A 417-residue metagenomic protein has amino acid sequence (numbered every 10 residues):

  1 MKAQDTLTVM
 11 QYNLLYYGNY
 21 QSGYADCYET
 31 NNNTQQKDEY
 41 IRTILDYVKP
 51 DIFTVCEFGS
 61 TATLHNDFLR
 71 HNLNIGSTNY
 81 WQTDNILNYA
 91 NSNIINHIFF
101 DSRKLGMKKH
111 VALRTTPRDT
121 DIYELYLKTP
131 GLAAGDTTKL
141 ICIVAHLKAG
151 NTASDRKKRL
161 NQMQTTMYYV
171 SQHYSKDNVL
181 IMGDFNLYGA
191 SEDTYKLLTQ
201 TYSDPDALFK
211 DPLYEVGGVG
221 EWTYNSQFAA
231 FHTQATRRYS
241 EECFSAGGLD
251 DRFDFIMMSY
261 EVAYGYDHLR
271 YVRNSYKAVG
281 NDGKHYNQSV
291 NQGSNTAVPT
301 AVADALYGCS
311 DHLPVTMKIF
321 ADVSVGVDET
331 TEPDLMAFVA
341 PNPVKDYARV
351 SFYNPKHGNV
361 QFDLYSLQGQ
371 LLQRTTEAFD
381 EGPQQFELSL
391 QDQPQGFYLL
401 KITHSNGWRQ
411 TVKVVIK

Functional and structural regions predicted by a protein language model:
Q4-S324: Divalent cation-coordinating acidic motifs and surrounding scaffolds that mediate Ca2+/Mg2+/Mn2+/Zn2+-dependent binding
D121, G382-L388: Short strand-edge motifs at loop-to-beta-strand transitions and within beta-strands of extracellular beta-rich domains
D322-A340, P355, Q370-L372: Residue-level detector of functionally pivotal "anchor" positions at catalytic/ligand-binding pockets or at interdomain
K345, K356, E381, P394-Q395: Surface-exposed loops/turns
A348-N354: Aromatic/hydrophobic beta-strand junction motif of beta-rich domains
G358-Q361: Short beta-strand/loop motifs in extracellular/secreted proteins, especially within beta-sandwich accessory domains
L364-L372, Y398: Short, glycine-anchored, charge-dense loop/turn motifs used at functional sites
F379-E381, Q395-K417: C-terminal tail/sorting-segment detector
